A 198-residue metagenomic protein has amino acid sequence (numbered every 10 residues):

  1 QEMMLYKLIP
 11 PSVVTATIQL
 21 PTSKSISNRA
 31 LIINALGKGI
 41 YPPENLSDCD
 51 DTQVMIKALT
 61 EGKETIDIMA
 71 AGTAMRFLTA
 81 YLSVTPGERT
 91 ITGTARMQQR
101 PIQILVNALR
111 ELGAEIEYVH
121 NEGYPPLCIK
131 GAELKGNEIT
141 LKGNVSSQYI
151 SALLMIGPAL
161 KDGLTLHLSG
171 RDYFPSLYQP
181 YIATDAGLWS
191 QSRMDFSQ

Functional and structural regions predicted by a protein language model:
E2-Q198: Structural preference for solvent-exposed beta-strand-turn elements and adjacent flexible terminal/loop segments within
